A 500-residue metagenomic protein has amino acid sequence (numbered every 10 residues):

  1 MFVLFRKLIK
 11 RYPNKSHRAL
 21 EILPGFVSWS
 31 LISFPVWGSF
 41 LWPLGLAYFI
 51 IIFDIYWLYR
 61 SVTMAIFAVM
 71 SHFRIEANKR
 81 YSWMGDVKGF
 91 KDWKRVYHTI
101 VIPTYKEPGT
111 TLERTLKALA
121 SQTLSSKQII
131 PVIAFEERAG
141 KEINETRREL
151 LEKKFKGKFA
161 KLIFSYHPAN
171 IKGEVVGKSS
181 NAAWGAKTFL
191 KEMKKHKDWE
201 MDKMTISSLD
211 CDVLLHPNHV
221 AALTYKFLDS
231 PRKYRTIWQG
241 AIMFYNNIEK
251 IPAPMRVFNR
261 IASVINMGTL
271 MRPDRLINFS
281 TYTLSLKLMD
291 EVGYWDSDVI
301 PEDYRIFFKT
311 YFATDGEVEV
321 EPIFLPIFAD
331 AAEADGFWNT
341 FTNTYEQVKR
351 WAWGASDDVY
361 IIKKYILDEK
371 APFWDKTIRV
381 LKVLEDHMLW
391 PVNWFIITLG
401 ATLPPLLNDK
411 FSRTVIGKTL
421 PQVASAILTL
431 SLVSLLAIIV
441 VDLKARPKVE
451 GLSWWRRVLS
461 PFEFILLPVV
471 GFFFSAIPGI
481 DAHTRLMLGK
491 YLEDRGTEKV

Functional and structural regions predicted by a protein language model:
L8-V27, R95-L112, V175, E369-F395 (+1 more regions): Loop-to-transmembrane boundary segments
W29-A65, K382-L488: Membrane-embedded multi-pass helical conduit in multi-pass membrane proteins, especially envelope-biosynthetic
I52, L58-K127: N-terminal signal-anchor transmembrane helix
A118-K178: Acidic donor-binding segment of Leloir-type glycosyltransferases
E152-F159, I163, P168, E174-K194 (+5 more regions): Long helical/loop segments within the catalytic core of UDP-sugar-dependent glycosyltransferases, especially the large
I206: Short aromatic/hydrophobic "clamp" motif used to bind/position activated sugar donors
D210-L214: The conserved acidic donor/metal-binding loop of glycosyltransferases
I306-K309, G316: Short active-site alpha-helical segment characteristic of glycosyltransferases and processive polysaccharide synthases
